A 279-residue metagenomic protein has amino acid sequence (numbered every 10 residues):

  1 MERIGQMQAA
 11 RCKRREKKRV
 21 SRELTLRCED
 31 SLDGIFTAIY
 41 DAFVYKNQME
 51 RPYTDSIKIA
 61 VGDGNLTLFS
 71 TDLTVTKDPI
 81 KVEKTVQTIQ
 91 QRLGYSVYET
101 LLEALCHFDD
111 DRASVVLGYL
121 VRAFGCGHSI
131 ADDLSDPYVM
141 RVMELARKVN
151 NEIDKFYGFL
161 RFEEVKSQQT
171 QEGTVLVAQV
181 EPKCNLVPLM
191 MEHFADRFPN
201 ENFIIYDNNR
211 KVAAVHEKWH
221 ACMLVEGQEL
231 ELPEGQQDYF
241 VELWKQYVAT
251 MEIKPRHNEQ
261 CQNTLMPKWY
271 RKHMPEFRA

Functional and structural regions predicted by a protein language model:
E2-D78: N-terminal ordered "arm"
G34-Y45, G118-R122, L189-D196, V241-A249: Short, hydrophobic/amphipathic alpha-helical patches that form generic packing surfaces within helical domains
M49, Y95, K155, N200-I204 (+2 more regions): Intrinsically disordered or highly flexible coil/loop and linker segments, enriched in small and charged/polar residues
K58-K155: Charged, alpha-helical interface segments at or near domain boundaries
L73-I80, A221-P233: Acidic, Ser/Thr-rich peripheral helices and adjacent loops at domain boundaries
E99-A104, N208-N209, H257-Q262: Short coil/turn segments at secondary-structure boundaries
A131-L224: Internal, well-folded beta-alpha domain core
N202, A213-V215, H220, L232-A279: Long, compositionally biased intrinsically disordered terminal regions
